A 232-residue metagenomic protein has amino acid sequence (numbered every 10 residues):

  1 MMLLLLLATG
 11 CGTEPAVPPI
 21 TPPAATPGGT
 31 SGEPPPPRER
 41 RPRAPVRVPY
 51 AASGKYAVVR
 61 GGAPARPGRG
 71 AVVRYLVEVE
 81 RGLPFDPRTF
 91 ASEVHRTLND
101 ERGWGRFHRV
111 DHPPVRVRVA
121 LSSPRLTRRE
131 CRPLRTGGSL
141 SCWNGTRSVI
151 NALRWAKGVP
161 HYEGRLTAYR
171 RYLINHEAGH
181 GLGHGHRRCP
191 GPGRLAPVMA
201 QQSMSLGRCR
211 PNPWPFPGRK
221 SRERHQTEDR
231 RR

Functional and structural regions predicted by a protein language model:
M2-P19, R40, V46, G137-L140 (+3 more regions): Metalloprotease/metallohydrolase-associated module, dominated by Zn2+-dependent proteases
C11-R74, K220-R232: N-terminal low-complexity, Pro/Thr-rich disordered segments that flank secretion/membrane-targeting signals
R38-R129: A metal-dependent hydrolase signature that marks the N-terminal structural subdomain at the beginning of catalytic folds
R81-P84, P124-R128, R154-K157, H180 (+2 more regions): Solvent-exposed loop/turn segments at secondary-structure junctions within structured extracellular/periplasmic domains
P84-E93, E163-Y169, G193: Soluble non-cytosolic domains of exported or imported proteins
R96-W104, G181, G185, Q202-S205: Structured segments of extracytoplasmic/periplasmic soluble domains in secreted or envelope-associated proteins
R154-Y172: Short pre-active-site segment immediately N-terminal to the catalytic Zn-binding motif
T167-G185: Active-site recognition of the HExxH zinc-binding catalytic motif
